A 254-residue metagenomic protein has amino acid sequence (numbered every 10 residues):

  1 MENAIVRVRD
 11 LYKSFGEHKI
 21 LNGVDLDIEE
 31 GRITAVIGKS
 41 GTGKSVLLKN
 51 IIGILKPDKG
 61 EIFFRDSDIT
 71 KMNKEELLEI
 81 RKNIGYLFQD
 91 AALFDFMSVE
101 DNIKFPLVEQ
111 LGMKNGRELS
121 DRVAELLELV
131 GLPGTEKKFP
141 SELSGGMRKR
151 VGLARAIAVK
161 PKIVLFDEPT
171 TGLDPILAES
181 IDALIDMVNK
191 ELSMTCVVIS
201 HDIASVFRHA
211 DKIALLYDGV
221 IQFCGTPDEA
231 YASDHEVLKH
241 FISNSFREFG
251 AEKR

Functional and structural regions predicted by a protein language model:
I52: Helix-to-loop junction immediately C-terminal to a conserved catalytic motif
G60-D68: Conserved ABC transporter NBD signature motif
D68, G116-G134: Conserved ABC ATPase "signature" region
M97-F105: Short coil-to-helix segment of the ABC ATPase nucleotide-binding domain corresponding to the Q-loop/switch region
F139-L143, M147: Conserved ABC ATPase signature
A158-K162: A short, proline-enriched helix->beta-strand linker immediately N-terminal to the Walker B motif in ABC-type P-loop
V164-D167: Catalytic Walker B motif of ABC-type/P-loop ATPase nucleotide-binding domains
